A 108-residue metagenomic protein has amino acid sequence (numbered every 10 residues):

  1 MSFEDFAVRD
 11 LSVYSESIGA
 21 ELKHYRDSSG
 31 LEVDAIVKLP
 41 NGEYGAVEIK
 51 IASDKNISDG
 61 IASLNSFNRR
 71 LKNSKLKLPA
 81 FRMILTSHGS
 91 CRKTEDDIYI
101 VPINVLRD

Functional and structural regions predicted by a protein language model:
M1-D108: A cross-kingdom feature that marks ATP-driven nucleic-acid transaction machinery
